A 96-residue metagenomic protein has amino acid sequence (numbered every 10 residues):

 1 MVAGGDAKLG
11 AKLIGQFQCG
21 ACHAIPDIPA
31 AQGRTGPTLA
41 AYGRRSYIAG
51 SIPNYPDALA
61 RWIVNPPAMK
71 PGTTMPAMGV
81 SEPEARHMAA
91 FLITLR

Functional and structural regions predicted by a protein language model:
M1-G15: Electrostatic cytochrome c docking/interface patches
V2-D6, S51, V80: Extracytoplasmic/periplasmic, Sec-exported soluble proteins
V2-G5, A21, A58, G72: Flexible linker/context regions in extracytoplasmic redox proteins
A7, A11, A24-A60: Gly/Gly-Pro-rich "capping" loops immediately C-terminal to redox-active cysteine motifs in periplasmic/lumenal
I14-F17, K70: Residue-level signal for short amphipathic helical patches enriched in basic/charged and nearby hydrophobic residues
F17-Q18, S46: Alpha-helix capping/termination and helix-coil
A21, G33-T38, Y42, W62-L95: Axial heme c-ligation environment in periplasmic c-type cytochrome domains
